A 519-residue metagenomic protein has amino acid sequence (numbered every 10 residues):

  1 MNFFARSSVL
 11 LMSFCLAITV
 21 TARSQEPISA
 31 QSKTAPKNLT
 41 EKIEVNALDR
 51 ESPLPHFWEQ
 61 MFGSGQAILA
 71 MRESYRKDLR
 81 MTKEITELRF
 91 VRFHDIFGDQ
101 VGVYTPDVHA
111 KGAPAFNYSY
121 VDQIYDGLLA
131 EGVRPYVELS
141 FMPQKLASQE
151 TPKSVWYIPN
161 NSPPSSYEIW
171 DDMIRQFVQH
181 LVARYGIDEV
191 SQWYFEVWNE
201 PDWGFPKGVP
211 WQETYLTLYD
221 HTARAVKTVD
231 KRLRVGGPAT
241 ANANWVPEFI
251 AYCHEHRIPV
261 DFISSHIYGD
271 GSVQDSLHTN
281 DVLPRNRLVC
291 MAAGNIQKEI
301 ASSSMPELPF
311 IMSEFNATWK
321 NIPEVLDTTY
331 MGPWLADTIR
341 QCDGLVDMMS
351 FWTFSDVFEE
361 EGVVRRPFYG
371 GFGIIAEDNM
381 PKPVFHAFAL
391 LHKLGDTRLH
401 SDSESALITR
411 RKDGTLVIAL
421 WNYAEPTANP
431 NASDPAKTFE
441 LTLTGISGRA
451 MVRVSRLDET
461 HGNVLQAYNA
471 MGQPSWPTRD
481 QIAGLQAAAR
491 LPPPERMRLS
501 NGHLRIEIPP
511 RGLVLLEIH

Functional and structural regions predicted by a protein language model:
M1-A5: N-terminal secretory signal peptides that target proteins for export/translocation
S8-T19: Bacterial N-terminal signal peptides
A22-Y194, E213-N242, H256-I258, A301-E307 (+3 more regions): Non-catalytic accessory regions flanking glycosidase/transglycosidase catalytic cores in CAZymes
I68-L69, F97-T105, Q144, W198-F205 (+2 more regions): Conserved radical SAM core fold
F93, Y194-V197, F262-Y268: Non-cysteine beta-strand/loop elements that form the S-adenosyl-L-methionine
Q144-A147, V273, W319-K320, T353-G362: Flexible glycine/acidic-rich beta-alpha junction loops that bind and position SAM and/or redox cofactors in anaerobic
K145, E150, F195-D202, A243-N244 (+1 more regions): Active-site-proximal loop/short-helix segments that contain or immediately flank catalytic acid/base residue(s)
W211-M349, P367: Noncatalytic carbohydrate-binding groove/subsite architecture in carbohydrate-active enzymes
